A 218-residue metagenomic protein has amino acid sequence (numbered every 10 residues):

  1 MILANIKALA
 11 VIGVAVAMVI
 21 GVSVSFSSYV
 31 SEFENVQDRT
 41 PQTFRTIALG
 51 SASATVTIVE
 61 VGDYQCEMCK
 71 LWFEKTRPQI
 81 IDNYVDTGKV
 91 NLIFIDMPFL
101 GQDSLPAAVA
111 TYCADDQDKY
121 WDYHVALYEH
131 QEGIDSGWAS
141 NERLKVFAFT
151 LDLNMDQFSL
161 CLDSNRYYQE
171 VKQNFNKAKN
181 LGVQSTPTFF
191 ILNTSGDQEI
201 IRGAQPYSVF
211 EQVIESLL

Functional and structural regions predicted by a protein language model:
M1-Y29, R77, K145-L218: C-terminal cap of thioredoxin/glutaredoxin-like
S28-F44: Ser/Thr/Pro/Gly-rich low-complexity linker/stalk segments immediately outside membranes or between
V36-T40, C69-F73, Y168-Q169, N180: A short linear-motif detector with a strong N-terminal bias
T40-V56, Y84: A short beta-strand-turn-helix
F44-R45, V59, Q157, F189: Generic signal for short, ordered secondary-structure residues within or immediately flanking folded domains
F44-T46, D96, Q131, Q198: Generic secondary-structure boundary/loop-capping signal
I47-L49, I134, I201: Short clusters of hydrophobic/aromatic residues that line enzyme substrate/ligand-binding pockets
A54, V59-F149, N154, K179-Q184 (+2 more regions): Structural alpha/beta surface segment adjacent to cysteine/selenocysteine redox centers across thiol/disulfide enzymes
